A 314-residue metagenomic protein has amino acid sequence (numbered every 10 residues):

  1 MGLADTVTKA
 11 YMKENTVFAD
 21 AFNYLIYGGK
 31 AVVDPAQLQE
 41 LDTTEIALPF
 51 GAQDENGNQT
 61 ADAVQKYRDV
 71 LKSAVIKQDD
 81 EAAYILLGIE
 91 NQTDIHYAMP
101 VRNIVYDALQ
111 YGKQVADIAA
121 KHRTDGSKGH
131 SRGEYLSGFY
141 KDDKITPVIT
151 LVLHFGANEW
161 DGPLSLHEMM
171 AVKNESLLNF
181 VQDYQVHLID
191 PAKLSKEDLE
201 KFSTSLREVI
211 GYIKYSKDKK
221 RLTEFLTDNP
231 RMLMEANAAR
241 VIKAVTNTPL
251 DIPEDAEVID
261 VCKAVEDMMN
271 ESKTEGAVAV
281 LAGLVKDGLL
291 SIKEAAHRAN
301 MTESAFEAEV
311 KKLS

Functional and structural regions predicted by a protein language model:
M1-S314: Elongated, amphipathic alpha-helical interaction scaffolds
